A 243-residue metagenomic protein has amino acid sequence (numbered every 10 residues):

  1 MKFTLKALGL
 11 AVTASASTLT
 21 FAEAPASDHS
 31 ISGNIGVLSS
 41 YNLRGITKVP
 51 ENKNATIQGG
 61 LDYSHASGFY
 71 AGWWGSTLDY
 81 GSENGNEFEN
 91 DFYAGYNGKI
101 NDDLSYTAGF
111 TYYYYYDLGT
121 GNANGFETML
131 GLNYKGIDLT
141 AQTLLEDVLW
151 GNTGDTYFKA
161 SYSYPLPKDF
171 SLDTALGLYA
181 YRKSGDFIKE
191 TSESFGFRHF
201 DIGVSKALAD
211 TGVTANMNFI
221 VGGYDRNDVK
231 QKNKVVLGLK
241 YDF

Functional and structural regions predicted by a protein language model:
K2-A7, S15-F243: Outer-membrane beta-barrel proteins
